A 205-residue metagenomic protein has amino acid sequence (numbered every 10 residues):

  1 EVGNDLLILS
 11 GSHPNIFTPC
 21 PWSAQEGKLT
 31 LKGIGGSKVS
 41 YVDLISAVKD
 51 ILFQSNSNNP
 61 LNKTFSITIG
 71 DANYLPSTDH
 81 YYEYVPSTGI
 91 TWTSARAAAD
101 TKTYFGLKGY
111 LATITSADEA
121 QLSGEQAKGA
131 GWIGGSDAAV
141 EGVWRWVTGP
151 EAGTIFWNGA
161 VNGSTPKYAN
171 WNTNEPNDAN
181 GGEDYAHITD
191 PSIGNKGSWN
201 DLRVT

Functional and structural regions predicted by a protein language model:
E1-L6, D118-E119: Extracellular ectodomain surface segments
V2-G3, S12-P14, G149-E151: Change "in extracellular beta-sheet-rich domains … of secreted and cell-surface proteins" to "in beta-sheet-rich domains
L6-Y74: Acidic, turn/loop-rich segments in luminal/extracellular domains of secretory-pathway and cell-surface proteins
Y41, S46, Q54-T205: Extracellular, disulfide-bonded carbohydrate-recognition/adhesion ectodomains, dominated by C-type lectin-like domains
